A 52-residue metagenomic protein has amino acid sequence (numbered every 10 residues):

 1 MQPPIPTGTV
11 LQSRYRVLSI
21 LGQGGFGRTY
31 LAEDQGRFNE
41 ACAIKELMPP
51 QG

Functional and structural regions predicted by a protein language model:
M1-G52: Conserved ATP-binding/catalytic core of the eukaryotic-like protein kinase fold, especially serine/threonine kinases
